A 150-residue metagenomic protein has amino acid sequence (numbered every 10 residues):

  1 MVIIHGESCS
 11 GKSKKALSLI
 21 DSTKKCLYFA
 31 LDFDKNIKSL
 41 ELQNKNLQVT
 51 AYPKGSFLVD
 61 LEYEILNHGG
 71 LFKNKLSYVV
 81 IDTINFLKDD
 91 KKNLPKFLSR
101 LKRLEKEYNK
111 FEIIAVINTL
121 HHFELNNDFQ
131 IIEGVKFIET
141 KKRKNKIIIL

Functional and structural regions predicted by a protein language model:
M1-E64: Conserved P-loop
H5, F29-A30, T50-Y52, D82 (+2 more regions): Conserved beta-strand segments of the P-loop GTPase G domain that flank and frequently precede/overlap
C9-G11, D34-K35, G55-F57, I84-K92 (+1 more regions): Short acidic, S/G/P-rich loop/turn micro-motifs used as interaction or catalytic elements
Q43-L47, L71-F72, R143-L150: P-loop/Walker A phosphate-binding loop and immediately adjacent motor/lid segment at beta-alpha junctions
L61-N74: Conserved alpha-helical scaffold flanking the Walker A/P-loop in AAA+ ATPase domains
F72-N93, E112: Conserved P-loop NTPase "ATPase switch" module shared by AAA+ and STAND
K91-H122: Substrate-engagement module of ASCE P-loop NTPases
I117-L150: Phosphate-binding/switch region of NTP-binding enzymes
